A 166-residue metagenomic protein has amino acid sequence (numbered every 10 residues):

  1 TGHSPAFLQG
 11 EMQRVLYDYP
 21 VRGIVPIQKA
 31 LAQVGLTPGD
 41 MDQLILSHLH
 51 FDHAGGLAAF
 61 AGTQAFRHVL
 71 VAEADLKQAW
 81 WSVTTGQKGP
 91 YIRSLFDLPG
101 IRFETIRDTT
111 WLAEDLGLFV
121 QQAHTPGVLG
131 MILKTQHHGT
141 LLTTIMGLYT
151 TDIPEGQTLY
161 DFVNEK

Functional and structural regions predicted by a protein language model:
T1-K29, G130-M146: Conserved beta-strand hairpin/beta-sheet module of binuclear metal-dependent hydrolase folds, prominently
T1-S4, L49, A74-D75, A123-T125 (+1 more regions): Active-site metal-binding loops of divalent metal-dependent hydrolases
P5-G10, Q78-W80, T150-E155: Short acidic/His/Gly/Ser-rich catalytic and metal-binding motifs that mark active-site loops of diverse hydrolases
D18, T85, Y91-D97, T109-W111 (+2 more regions): Metallo-beta-lactamase
Y19-L36, D40, A72-Q121, E165: Metallo-beta-lactamase
M41, F66-R67: Local beta-strand N-terminus motif with an aromatic residue
M41-D52: Metallo-beta-lactamase
F60-F66: Short, conserved loop/helix-junction motifs that constitute active-site signature segments in enzyme catalytic cores
